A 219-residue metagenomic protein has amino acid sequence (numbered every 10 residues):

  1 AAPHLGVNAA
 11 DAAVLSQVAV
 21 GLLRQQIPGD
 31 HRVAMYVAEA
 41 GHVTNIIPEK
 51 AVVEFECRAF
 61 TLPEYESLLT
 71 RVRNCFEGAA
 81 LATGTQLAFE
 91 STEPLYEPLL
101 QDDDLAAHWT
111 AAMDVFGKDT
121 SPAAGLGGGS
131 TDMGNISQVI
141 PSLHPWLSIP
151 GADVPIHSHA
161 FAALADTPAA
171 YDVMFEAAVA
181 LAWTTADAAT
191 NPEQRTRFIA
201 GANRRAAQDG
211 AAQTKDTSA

Functional and structural regions predicted by a protein language model:
A1-M113, G125-G134: Midchain, well-structured core segments that form catalytic/ion-binding scaffolds
Q17-P28, F76-G84, M113-G117, I140 (+4 more regions): Structural signal for hydrophobic packing residues in well-ordered secondary-structure cores of soluble enzyme domains
Q25, I46-T61, T92-P94, L105-D119 (+3 more regions): Short, Lys/Arg-enriched charge-dense amphipathic segments
L87, K118-S121: Short, structured loop/turn "capping" segments at alpha-beta junctions
P122-A180, T184-P192, T196-A219: Zn-dependent metallopeptidase/amidohydrolase metal-coordination segment
